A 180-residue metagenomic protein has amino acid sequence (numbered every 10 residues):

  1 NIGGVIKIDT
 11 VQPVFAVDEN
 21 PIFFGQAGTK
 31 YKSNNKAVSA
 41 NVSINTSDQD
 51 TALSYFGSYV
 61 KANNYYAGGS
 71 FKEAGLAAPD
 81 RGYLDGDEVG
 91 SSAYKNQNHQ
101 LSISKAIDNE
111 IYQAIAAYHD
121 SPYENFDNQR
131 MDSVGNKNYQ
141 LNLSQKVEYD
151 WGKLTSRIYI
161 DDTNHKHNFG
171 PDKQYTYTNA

Functional and structural regions predicted by a protein language model:
N1-P21: Flexible, glycine/serine/threonine-rich loop segments and coil->beta-strand junctions that form periplasmic-facing
I2, K36-V38, D150-G152: Short loop/turn segments at connectors of secondary-structure elements within structured domains
G4, A40, Y139-L141: Short beta-strand micro-motifs in enzyme catalytic cores
G4, F23-G25, T51, G152 (+1 more regions): A generic secondary-structure signal marking the coil-to-beta-strand transition
T10, K61, I160-D162: Residue-level signal for short segments within beta-strands and strand-turn junctions of well-structured beta-sheet
P13-V14, I22-G28, K32-N136: Periplasmic-side early beta-strands and strand-to-turn transitions of outer-membrane beta-barrels
S104-H119, N136-A180: Face-selective signature of the C-terminal outer-membrane beta-barrel domain
